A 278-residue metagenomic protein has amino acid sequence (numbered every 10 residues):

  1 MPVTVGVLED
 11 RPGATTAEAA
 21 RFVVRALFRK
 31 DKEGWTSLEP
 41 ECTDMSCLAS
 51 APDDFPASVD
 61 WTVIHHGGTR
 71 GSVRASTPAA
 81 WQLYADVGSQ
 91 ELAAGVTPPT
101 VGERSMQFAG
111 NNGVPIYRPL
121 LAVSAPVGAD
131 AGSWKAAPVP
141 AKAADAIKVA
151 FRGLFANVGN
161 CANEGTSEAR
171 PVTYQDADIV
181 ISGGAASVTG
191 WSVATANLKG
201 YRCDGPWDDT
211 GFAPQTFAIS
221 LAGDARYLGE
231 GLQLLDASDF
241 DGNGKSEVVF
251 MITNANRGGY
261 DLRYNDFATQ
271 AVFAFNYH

Functional and structural regions predicted by a protein language model:
M1-H278: Beta-propeller-forming repeat regions
